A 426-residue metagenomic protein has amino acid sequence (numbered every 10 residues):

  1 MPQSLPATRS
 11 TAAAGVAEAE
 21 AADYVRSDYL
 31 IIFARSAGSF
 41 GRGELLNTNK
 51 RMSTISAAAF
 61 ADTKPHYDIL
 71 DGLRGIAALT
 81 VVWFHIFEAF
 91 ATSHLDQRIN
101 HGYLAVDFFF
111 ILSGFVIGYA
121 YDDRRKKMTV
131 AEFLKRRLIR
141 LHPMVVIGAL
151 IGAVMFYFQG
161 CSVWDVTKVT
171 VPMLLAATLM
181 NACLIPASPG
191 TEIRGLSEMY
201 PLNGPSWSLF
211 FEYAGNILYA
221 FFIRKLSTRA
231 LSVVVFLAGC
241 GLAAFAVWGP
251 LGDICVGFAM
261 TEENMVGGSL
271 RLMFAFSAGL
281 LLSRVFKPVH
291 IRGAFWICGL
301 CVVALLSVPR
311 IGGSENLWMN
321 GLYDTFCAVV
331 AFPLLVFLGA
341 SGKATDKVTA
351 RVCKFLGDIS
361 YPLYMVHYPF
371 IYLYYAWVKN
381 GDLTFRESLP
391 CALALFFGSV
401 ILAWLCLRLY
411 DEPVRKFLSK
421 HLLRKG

Functional and structural regions predicted by a protein language model:
M1-F60, K420-G426: Short, intrinsically disordered terminal tails adjacent to the first/last structured region
S53-I69, I76-G102, Y119-A131, A187-S197 (+4 more regions): Alpha-helical transmembrane segments in multi-pass integral membrane proteins
L70, E132-F133, L141, S208 (+1 more regions): Alpha-helical transmembrane segments and their helix-entry boundary regions
L70, R74-A77, V106, L112 (+3 more regions): Hydrophobic alpha-helical transmembrane segments of polytopic
D107-I111, F210-G215: Hydrophobic alpha-helical transmembrane segments
I111-Y119: Central hydrophobic cores of alpha-helical transmembrane segments in multi-pass inner-membrane proteins across all
L138: Active-site helix-to-loop segments that bind/position phosphate- or nucleotide-bearing substrates and donors across
L141-Y213, G241-E262, F326-A340: Membrane-interface helix-loop-helix regions
